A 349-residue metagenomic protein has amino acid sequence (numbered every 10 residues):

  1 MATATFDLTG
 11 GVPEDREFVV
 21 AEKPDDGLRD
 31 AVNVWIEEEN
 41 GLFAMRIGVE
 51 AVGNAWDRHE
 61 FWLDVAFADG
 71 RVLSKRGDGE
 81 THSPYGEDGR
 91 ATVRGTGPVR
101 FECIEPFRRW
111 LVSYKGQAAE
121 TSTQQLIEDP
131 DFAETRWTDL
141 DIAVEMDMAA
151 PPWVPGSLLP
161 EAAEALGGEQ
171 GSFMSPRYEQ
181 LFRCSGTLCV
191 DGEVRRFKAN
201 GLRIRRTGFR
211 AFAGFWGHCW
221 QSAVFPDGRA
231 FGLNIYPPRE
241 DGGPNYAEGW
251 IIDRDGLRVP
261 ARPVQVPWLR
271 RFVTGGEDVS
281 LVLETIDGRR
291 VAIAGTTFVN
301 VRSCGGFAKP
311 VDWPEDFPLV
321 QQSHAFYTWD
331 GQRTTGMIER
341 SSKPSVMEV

Functional and structural regions predicted by a protein language model:
M1-V349: Structured soluble/peripheral alpha/beta segments that form catalytic or ligand/cofactor-binding pockets
